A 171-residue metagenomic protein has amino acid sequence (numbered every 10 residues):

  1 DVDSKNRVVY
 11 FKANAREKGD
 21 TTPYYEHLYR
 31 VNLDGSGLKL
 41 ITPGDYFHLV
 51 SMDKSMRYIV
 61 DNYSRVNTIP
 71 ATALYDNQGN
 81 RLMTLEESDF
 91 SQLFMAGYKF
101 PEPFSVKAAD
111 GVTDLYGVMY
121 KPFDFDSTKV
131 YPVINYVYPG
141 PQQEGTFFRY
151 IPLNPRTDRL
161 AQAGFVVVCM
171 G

Functional and structural regions predicted by a protein language model:
D1-S4, A13-H27, Y63-L74, G145-F147: A flexible loop/linker signature enriched in serine peptidases of the S9 family
N6-R7, R57: Short coil/turn segments that connect the beta-strands within blades of beta-propeller domains
N32-S36, N77-Q78: Short loop/turn segments that connect beta-strands within beta-propeller blades
G37-L40, R81: Residue-level detector of beta-propeller blades
I41-D45: Surface loop/turn motifs at the tips and blade-to-blade linkers of beta-strand repeat domains
L49-G171: Serine-hydrolase catalytic core recognition
